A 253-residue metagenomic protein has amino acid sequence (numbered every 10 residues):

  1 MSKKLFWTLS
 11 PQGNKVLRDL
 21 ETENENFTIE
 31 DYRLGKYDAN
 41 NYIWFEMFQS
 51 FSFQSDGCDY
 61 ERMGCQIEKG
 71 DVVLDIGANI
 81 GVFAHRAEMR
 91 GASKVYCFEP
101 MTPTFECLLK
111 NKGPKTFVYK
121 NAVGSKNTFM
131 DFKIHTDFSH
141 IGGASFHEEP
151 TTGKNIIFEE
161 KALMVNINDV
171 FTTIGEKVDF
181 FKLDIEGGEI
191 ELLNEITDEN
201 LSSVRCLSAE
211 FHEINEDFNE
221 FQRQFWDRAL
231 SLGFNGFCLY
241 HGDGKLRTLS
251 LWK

Functional and structural regions predicted by a protein language model:
M1-K110, F218-K253: S-adenosyl-L-methionine
Y32, D38-R62, G124-V165, D169: Glycine-rich adenosyl-binding loop in Rossmann-like folds that engage adenosine-containing cofactors
A78-V82, T102, S125, I185-E189 (+1 more regions): Short, glycine/acidic-enriched loop or turn micro-motifs at the edges of active sites
A87, L108, F132, L192-L193: Hydrophobic packing residues within well-ordered alpha-helices of enzyme cores
S93-K94, F158, V178-D179: Short active-site oxyanion
C97, K115, D169-K253: Conserved acidic-Pro-Pro-aromatic motif
E106-T136: Core alpha/beta nucleotide-donor-binding catalytic domains of modification enzymes
N121, V165, L183: Cofactor-binding loops of NAD(P)H-dependent oxidoreductases, dominated by short-chain dehydrogenase/reductases
